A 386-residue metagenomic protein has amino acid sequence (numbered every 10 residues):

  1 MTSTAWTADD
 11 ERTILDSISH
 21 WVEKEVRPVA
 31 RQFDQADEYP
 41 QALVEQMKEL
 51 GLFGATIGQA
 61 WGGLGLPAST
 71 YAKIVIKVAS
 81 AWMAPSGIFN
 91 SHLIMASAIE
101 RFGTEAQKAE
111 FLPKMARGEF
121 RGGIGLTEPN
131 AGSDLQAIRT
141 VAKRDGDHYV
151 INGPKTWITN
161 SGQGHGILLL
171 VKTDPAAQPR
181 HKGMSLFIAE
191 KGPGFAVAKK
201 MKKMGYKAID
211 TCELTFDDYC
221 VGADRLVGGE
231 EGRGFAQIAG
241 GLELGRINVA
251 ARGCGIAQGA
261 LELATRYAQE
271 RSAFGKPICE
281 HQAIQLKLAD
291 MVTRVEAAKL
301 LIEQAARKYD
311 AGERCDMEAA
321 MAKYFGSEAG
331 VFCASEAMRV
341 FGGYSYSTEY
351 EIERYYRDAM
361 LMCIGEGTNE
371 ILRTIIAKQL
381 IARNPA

Functional and structural regions predicted by a protein language model:
M1-A81, P85-G87, F102-Q107, K114-G118 (+5 more regions): Alpha-helical interface subdomain recognition
I88, M115, N130-S133, W157-N160 (+2 more regions): Short Gly/Pro-enriched turn/cap motifs at secondary-structure boundaries
I94-F102: Helix-loop "lid/cap" segments that line or gate small-molecule binding pockets
G118-L126, L170: A short, Trp-centered hydrophobic/proline-enriched beta-strand micro-motif
A137, G194-G222: Flexible, small-/acidic-enriched active-site or ligand-binding loops
R139-V141: Short, surface-exposed charged micro-motifs
H148, N152-A196: A short core secondary-structure module
D217-A236: Long, acidic (Asp/Glu-rich), low-complexity accessory segments flanking structured domains
